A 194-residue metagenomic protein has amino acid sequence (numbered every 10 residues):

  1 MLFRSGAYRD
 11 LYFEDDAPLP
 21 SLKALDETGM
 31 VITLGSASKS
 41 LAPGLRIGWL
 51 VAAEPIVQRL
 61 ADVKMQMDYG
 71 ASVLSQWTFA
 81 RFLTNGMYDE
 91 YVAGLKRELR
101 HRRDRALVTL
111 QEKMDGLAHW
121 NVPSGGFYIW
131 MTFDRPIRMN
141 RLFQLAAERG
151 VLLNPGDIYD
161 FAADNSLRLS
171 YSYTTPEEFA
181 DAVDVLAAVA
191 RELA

Functional and structural regions predicted by a protein language model:
M1-L2: Short, small-residue-biased leader/transition segments that mark boundaries at the very start of proteins
E27-R97: Conserved core segment of the aminotransferase class I/II
A53-E54, T84, T132-D134, S172-T174: Residue-level recognition of strand-loop junctions within catalytic nucleotide-signaling folds
A80, R97-L107, H119-T132, L142: Conserved glycine-rich beta-strand-loop-beta hairpin in the small C-terminal domain of fold type I
T84-M87, Q111, G116: Inter-domain helical "communication" segments and dimerization helices that couple sensory or membrane-embedded modules
G116-H119, L152-I158: A short linear hydrophobic-aromatic micro-motif
E148-R149, D160-A194: PLP-dependent enzyme catalytic core of the Aspartate aminotransferase-like
